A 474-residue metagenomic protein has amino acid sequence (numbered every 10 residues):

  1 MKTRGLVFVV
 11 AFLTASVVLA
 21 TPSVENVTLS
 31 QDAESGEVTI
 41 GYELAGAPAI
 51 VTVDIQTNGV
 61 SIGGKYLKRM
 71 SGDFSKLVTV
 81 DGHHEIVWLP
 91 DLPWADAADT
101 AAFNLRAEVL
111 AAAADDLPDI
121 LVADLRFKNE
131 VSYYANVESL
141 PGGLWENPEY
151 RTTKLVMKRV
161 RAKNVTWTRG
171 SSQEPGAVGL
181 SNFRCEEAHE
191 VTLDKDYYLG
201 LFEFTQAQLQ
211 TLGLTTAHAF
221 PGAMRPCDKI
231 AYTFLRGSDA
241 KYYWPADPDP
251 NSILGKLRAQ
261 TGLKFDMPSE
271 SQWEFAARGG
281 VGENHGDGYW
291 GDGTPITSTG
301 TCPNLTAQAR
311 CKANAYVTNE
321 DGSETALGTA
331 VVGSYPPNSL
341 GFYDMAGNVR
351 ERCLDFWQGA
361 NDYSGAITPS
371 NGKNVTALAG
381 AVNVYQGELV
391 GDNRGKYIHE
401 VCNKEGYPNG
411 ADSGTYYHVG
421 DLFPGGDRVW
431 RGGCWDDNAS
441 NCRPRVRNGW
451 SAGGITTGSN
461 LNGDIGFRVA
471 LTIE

Functional and structural regions predicted by a protein language model:
M1-R4: Positively charged n-region of N-terminal signal peptides that target proteins for export
L6, F12, L19-P22, E43 (+12 more regions): Short, compositionally biased
A20-A33: Short, compositionally biased P/S/T/A/G/V-rich stretches that sit at domain boundaries
G36-I40: Structural beta-strand segments of beta-rich domains
A45-A47: Short solvent-exposed strand-capping/beta-turn motif centered on an Asx-Ser/Thr pair
G63-V78: Solvent-exposed serine/threonine-rich low-complexity stretches and specific carbohydrate-binding patches
F74-S75, H83-D99: Signal that preferentially marks extracellular ectodomain short beta-strand elements of beta-sandwich modules
P221, K229-P444: Functional-site microenvironments in short loops/helix caps that host divalent-cation chemistry
